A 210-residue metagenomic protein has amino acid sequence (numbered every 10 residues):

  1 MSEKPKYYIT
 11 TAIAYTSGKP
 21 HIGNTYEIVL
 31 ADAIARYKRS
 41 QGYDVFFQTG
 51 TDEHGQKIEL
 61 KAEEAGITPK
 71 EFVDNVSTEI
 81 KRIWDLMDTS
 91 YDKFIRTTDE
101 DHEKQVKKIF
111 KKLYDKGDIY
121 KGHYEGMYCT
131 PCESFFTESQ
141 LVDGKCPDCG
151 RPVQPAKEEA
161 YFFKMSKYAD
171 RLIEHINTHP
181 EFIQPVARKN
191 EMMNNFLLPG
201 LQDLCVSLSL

Functional and structural regions predicted by a protein language model:
S2-T49, D101-Q105, E158-L210: Structured secondary-structure scaffolds
A12, Q56-A62, T89: A short small-residue
Y43-D44, I67, T89, D118: Short glycine/serine/threonine/alanine-rich loop segments
F47-K57, T97-H102, P131: Short, solvent-exposed turn/loop segments enriched in Gly/Ser/Thr/Pro and often Arg
K61-D74: A charged helix-plus-loop insertion that forms the helical arch/lid used to bind and gate nucleic-acid substrates
F72-Y128: A broadly conserved sequence feature marking short terminus-proximal activation segments in nucleic acid-centric
K116-I173: Cys/His-rich short segments
